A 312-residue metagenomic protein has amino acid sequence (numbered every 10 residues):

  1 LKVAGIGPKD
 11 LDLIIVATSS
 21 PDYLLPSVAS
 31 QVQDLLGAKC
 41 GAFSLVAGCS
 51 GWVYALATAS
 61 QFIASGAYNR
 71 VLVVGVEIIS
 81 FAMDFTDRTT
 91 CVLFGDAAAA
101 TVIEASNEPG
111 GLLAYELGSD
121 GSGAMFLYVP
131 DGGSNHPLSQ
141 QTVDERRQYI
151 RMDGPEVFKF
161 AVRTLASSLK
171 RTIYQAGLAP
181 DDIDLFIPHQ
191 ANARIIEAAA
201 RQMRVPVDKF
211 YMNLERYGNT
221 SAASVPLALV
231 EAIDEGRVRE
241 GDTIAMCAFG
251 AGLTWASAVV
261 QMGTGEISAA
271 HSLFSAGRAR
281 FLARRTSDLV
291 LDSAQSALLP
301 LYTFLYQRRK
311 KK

Functional and structural regions predicted by a protein language model:
L1-D12, S167-D184, A232-R237: Phosphate/pyrophosphate-binding loops at sites that engage ATP/ADP/AMP, CoA/4′-phosphopantetheine, polyphosphate
G7-L13, C40-G41, N69-V71, A179-L185 (+2 more regions): Short acidic capping loops at alpha-helix termini that bridge into adjacent secondary structure
A17, V46, V71-E77, I103-E104 (+2 more regions): Short beta-strand segments
T18-V71, A200-L229: Conserved catalytic cysteine-centered active-site region of acyl-thioester-dependent Claisen-condensing enzymes
A64-A98: Flexible, glycine-rich active-site loops centered on histidine and acidic residues that chelate a metal or position
D87-K159, R163, S167, Q261-K312: Condensing-enzyme catalytic core mediating Claisen C-C bond formation in acyl metabolism
Q141-L214: A contiguous, well-structured pocket-lining segment that forms one wall/lid of small-molecule binding clefts in soluble
M203, L227-G277: Catalytic phosphate/nucleotide-handling subdomain of diverse soluble enzymes
